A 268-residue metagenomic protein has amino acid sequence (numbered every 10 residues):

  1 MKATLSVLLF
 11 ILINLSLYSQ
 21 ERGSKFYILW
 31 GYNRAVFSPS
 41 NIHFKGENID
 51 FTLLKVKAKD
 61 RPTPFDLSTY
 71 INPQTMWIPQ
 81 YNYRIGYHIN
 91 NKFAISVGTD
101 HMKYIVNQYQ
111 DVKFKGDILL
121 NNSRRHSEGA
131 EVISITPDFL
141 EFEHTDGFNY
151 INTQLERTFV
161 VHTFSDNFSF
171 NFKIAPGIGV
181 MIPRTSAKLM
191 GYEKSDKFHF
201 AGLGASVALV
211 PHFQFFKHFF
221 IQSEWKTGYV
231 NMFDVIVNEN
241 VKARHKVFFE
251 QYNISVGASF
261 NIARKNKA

Functional and structural regions predicted by a protein language model:
M1-F26, I262, A268: Bacterial Sec-dependent N-terminal signal peptides
Q20-I28, N91-F93, N149, D166-I174 (+2 more regions): Outer-envelope beta-barrel architecture signal
Q20-Y87, P183, N253-K265: Short glycine/proline- and aromatic-enriched beta-strand/turn motifs that initiate or cap beta-hairpins
S24-F26, W77-Y81, T145-I151, F170 (+2 more regions): Residues that define the transmembrane beta-barrel architecture of outer-membrane proteins
S40-H43, I49-D50, A58-K59, V210 (+1 more regions): Predominantly the C-terminal beta-signal and adjacent terminal strand-loop region of outer-membrane beta-barrel
N41-G46, Q108-F114, N167, R184-E193 (+1 more regions): Outer-membrane beta-barrel translocator domains and adjoining extracellular loop/strand segments of Gram-negative
S68-I71, P137-E143, L189-F198, N238-K246: Extracellular loop and loop/strand-boundary signature of outer-membrane beta-barrel proteins
R84-K188, G257-I262: Gram-negative (and chloroplast) outer-membrane scaffold detector with strong preference for beta-barrel transmembrane
